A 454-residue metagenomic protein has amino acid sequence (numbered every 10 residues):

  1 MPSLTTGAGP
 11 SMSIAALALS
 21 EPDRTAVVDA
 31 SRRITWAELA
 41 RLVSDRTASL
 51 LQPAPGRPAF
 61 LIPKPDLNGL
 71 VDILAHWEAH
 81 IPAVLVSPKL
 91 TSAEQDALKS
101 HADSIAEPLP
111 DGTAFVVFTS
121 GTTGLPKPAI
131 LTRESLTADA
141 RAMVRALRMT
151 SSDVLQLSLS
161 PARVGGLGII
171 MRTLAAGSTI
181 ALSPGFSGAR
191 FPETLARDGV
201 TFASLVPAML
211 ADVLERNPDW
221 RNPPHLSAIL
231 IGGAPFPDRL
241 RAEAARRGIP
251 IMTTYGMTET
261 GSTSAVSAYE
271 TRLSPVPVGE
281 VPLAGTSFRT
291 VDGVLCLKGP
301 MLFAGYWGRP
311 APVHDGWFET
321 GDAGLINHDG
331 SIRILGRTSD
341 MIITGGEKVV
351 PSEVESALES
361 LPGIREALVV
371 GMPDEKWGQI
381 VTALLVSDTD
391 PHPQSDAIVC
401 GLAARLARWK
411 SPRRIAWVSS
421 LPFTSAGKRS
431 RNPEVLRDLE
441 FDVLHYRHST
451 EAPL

Functional and structural regions predicted by a protein language model:
T6, D23-P53, S92-K99, L131-E134: Conserved AMP-binding/adenylate-forming core of the ANL superfamily
R32, A48-K89, S158-S160, K348: Conserved AMP-binding/adenylate-forming
T35-W36, A114-R141: Conserved AMP-binding A3 loop
A140-V154, A162-F202, R216: Conserved AMP-binding/adenylation subdomain of ANL enzymes
V200-L205, L214-L273: Gly/Ser/Thr-rich phosphate-binding loop
V281-A284, R289-D315, E347-V349: Conserved ATP/PPi-binding loop(s) of AMP-dependent carboxylate-activating enzymes
G299, A323-K410, S420: AMP-binding/adenylate-forming catalytic core of the ANL superfamily
A407-K428, A452-L454: AMP-binding/adenylate-forming catalytic domain of the ANL superfamily
